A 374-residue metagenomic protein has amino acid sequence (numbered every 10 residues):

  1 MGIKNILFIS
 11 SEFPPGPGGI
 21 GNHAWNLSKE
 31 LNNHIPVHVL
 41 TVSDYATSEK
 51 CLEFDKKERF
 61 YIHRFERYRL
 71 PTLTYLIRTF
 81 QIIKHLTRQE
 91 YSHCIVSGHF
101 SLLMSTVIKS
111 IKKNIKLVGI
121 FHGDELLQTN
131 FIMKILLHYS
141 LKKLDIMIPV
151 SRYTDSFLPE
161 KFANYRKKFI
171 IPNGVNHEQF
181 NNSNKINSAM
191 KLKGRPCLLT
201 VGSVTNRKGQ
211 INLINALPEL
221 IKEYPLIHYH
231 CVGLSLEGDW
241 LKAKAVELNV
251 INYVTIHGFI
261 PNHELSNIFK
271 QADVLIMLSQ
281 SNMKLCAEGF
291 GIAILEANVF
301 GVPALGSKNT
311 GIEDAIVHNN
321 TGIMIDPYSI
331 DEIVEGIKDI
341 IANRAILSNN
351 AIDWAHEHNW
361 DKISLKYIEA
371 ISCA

Functional and structural regions predicted by a protein language model:
L7, I148, K191-K208, I214-L217: Conserved donor-binding/catalytic core segment of Leloir-type glycosyltransferases
S10-S11, P15-P17, K29-T74, P159-K161 (+2 more regions): N-terminal strand-loop element at the rim of the active site of nucleotide-sugar-dependent glycosyltransferases
V96-L102: Short His-centered aromatic/hydrophobic patch
Y153, G174: Carbohydrate-associated surface elements
R195, K242-H263: Nucleotide-activated donor-binding/catalytic signature segment of Leloir-type glycosyltransferases, i.e., the conserved
K270-L285, V302: Acidic donor-binding loop of glycosyltransferase active sites
I294-G306, I316: Short hydrophobic beta-strand element within catalytic cores of glycosyltransferases and related nucleotide-activated
V317-N319, I323-I330, I337-R344: Conserved acidic donor-binding segment of nucleotide-sugar-dependent glycosyltransferases
